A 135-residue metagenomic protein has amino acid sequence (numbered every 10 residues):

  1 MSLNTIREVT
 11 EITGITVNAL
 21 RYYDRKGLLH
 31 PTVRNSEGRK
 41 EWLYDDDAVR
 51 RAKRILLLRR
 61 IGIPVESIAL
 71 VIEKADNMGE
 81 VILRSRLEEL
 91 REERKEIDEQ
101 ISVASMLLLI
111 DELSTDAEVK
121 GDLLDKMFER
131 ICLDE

Functional and structural regions predicted by a protein language model:
M1-E66: Basic helix-turn-helix/winged-helix DNA-binding cores and closely related short helical interaction motifs
R34, L56, V71-F128: Short, charged amphipathic alpha-helical surface segments
E129-E135: Domain-scale macromolecular recognition modules
